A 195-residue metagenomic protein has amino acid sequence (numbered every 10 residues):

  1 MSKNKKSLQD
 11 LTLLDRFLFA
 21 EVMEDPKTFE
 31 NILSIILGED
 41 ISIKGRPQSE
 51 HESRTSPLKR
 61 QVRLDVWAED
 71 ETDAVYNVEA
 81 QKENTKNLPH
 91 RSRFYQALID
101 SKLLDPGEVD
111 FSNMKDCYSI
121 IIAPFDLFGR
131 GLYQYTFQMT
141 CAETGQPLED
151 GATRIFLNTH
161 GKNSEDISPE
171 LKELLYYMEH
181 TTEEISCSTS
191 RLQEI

Functional and structural regions predicted by a protein language model:
M1-I195: Elongated, amphipathic alpha-helical interaction scaffolds
